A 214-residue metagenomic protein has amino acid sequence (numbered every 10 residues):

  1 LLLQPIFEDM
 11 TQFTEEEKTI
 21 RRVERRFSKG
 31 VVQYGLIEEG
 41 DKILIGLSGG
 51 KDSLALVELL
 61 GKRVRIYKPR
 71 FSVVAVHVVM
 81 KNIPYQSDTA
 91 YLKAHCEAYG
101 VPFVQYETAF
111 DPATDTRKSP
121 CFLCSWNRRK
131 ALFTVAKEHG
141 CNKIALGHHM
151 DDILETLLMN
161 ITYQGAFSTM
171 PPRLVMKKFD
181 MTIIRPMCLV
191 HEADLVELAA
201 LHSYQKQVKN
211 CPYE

Functional and structural regions predicted by a protein language model:
L2-L3, I184: Selective for proline/serine-rich intrinsically disordered segments in cytosolic/nuclear regulatory regions
L3-L158, Y163-A166, P171, A193-L201: ATP-dependent adenylation/nucleotidyltransferase module used to activate substrates
K81-I83, L189, P212: Short, surface-exposed acidic/glycine-rich loop or hinge patches that mediate macromolecular interfaces
Y106, Y204-Y213: Conserved S-adenosyl-L-methionine
Q164, P172-L174, N210-E214: Short, acidic/turn-prone active-site loops that include or flank metal/cofactor- and phosphate-binding residues
T169-Q207: Metal-dependent de-N-acetylase/amidase catalytic core
